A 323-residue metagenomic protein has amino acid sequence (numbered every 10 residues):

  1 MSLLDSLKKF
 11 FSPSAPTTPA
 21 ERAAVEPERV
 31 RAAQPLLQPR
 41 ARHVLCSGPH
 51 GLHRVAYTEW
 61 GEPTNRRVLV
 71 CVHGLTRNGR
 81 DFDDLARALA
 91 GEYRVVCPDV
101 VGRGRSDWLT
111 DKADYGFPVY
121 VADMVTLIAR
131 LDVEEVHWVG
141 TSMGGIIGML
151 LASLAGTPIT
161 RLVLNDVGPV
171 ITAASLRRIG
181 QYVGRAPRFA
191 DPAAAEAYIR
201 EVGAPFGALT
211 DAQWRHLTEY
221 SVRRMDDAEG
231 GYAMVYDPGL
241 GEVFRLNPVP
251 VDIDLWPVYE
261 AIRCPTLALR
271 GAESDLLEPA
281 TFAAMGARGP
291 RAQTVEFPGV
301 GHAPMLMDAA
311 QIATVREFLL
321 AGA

Functional and structural regions predicted by a protein language model:
M1-L69, G91-Y93, A310, R316-A323: Alpha/beta-hydrolase fold catalytic core
P49-G51, D84-R87, C97-V139: Active-site loop/oxyanion-hole signature of alpha/beta-hydrolase fold enzymes
T58-R105: Conserved HGGG/HGGXW glycine-rich cap/lid loop of the alpha/beta-hydrolase fold
D99-G104, G168, P298-G301: Short beta-to-alpha linker loops that shape the active-site pocket of alpha/beta-hydrolase fold enzymes
E134-A173: Conserved hydrolase catalytic core segment
A190-V249: Conserved alpha/beta-hydrolase catalytic His-Asp/Glu region
R223-A284: Conserved serine/cysteine hydrolase catalytic core
V300-A309: Catalytic histidine-centered segment of alpha/beta-hydrolase-like enzymes
